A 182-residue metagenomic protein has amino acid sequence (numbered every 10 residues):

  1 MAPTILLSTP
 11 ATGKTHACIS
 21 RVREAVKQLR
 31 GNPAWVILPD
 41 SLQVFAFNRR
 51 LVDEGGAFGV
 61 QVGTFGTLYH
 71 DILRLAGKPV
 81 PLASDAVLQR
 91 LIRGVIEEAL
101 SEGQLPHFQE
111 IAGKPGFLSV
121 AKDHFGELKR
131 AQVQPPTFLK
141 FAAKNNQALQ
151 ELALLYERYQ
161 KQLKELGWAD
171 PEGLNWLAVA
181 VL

Functional and structural regions predicted by a protein language model:
A2-L51: Glycine-rich P-loop/Walker A and Walker A-like loops and their local beta1-loop-alpha1 context in P-loop NTPases
T9, W35, G59, Q162-L166: Short N-terminal micro-motifs specific to bacterial/archaeal maturation and metal-cluster initiation sites
P10, V44, Y69, V95 (+1 more regions): Small-side-chain structural scaffolding
A11-T15, S84-L88, G167-N175: Phosphate/oxyanion-binding active-site loops and adjacent basic polyanion-contact surfaces
A25-L29, A99, V181-L182: Hydrophobic helix-cap positions at the C-terminus of alpha-helices in RecA-like/P-loop ATPase nucleotide-binding cores
G31-A143, Q147, E157: Conserved P-loop NTPase-based nucleic-acid remodeling module centered on helicase motor cores
T137-L182: Conserved helicase NTPase motor core
